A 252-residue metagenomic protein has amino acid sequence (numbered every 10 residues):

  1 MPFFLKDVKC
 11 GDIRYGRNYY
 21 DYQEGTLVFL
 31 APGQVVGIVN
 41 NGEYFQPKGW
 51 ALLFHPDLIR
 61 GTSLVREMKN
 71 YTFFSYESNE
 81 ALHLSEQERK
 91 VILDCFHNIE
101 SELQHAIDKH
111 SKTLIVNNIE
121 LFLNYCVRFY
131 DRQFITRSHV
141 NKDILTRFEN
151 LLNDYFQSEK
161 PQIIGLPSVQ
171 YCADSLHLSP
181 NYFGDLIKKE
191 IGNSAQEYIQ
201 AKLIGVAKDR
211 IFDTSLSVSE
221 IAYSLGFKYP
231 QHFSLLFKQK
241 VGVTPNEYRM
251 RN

Functional and structural regions predicted by a protein language model:
M1-E77: N-terminal regulatory/effector-sensing and dimerization cores that precede helix-turn-helix DNA-binding domains
G25, F183, H232-F233, F237: Short hydrophobic/aromatic patch on the recognition helix
F73-E120, Y125: Amphipathic alpha-helical segments enriched in hydrophobic/aromatic residues interleaved with Lys/Arg
V116, S138-L178, E197-L216: A short, Lys/Arg-enriched amphipathic alpha-helix from helix-turn-helix/homeodomain DNA-binding modules
Q170, N181, S217-S219, P230-Q231: Residues within helix-turn-helix
L176, L225-G226, F237: Core residues of bacterial helix-turn-helix
K189-Y229, M250-N252: Terminal helix-turn-helix DNA-binding modules in bacterial transcription factors
S234-N252: …primarily DNA-binding HTH/wHTH and HhH modules…
